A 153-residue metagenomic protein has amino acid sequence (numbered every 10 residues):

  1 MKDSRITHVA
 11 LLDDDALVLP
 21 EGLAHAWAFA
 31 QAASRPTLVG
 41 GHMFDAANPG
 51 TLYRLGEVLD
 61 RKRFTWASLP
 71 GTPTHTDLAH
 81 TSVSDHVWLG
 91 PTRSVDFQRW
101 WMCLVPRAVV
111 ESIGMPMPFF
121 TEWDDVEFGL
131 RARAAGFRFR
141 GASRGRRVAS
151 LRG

Functional and structural regions predicted by a protein language model:
M1-D3: Glycine-rich, basic loop-to-helix element that forms the pyrophosphate-binding segment of sugar-nucleotide handling
R5-I6, S34-P36, F137: Short, high-confidence coil segments that cap the C-terminus of an alpha-helix and link into the following beta-strand
R5-L17: Short beta-strand-to-loop acidic/aromatic patch adjacent to the donor-nucleotide binding site
P20-T72: Conserved donor NDP-sugar-binding/catalytic core segment of glycosyltransferases
G71-M102: A recurrent flexible, glycine/aromatic-enriched loop bordering the glycosyltransferase active site that acts as
S94-M102, E111-L130, G136-G145: Donor nucleotide-sugar recognition loop
G153: Catalytic core of nucleotide-sugar-dependent glycosyltransferases
